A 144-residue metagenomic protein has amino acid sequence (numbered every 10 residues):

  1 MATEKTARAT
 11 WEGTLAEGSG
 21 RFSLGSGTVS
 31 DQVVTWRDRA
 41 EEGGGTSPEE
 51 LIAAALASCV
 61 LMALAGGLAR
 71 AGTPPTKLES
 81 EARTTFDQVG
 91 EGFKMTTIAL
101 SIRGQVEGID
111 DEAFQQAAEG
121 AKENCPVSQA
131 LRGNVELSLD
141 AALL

Functional and structural regions predicted by a protein language model:
M1-A54, L61-L144: Extended beta-strand/beta-hairpin segments
